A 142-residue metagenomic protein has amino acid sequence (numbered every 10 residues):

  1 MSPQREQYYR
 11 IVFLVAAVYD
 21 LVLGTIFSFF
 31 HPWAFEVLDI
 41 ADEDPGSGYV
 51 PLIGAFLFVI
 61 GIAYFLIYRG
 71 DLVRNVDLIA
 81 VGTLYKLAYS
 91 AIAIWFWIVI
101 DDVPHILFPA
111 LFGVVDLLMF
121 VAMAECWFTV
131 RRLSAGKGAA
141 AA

Functional and structural regions predicted by a protein language model:
M1-Y19: Cytosolic juxtamembrane helix and N-cap/initiation of the first transmembrane helix
V18-F27, P45-R69, V81-A91, L117: Core segments of alpha-helical transmembrane spans in multipass integral membrane proteins
T25-D39: Short membrane-interface helical motifs at transmembrane helix boundaries in multi-pass membrane transporters
P32-E36, R69, I94-D102: Juxtamembrane "helix-exit" motif on the non-cytosolic side of transmembrane helices
L38-S47, V76-I79, V103-V114: Non-cytosolic membrane-interface motifs at loop->transmembrane helix junctions
I62-D77, W97-I100: Juxtamembrane helix-break-helix junctions at the cytosolic face of small multi-pass alpha-helical membrane proteins
A91-L111, F128: Membrane-helix boundary connector in multi-pass membrane proteins
L117-G138, A142: Membrane-water interface at the C-terminal end of transmembrane alpha helices
